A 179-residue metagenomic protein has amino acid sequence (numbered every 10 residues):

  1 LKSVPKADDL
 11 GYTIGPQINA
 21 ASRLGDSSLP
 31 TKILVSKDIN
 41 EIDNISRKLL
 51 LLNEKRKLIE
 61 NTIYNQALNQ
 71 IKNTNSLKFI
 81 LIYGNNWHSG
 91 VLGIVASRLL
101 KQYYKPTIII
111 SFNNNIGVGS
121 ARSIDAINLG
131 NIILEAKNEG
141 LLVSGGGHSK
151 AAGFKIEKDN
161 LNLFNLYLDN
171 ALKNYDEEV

Functional and structural regions predicted by a protein language model:
L1-D169, E177: Hydrophobic helix-and-loop "lid/oligomerization" segment in the mid-to-C-terminal part of catalytic domains
